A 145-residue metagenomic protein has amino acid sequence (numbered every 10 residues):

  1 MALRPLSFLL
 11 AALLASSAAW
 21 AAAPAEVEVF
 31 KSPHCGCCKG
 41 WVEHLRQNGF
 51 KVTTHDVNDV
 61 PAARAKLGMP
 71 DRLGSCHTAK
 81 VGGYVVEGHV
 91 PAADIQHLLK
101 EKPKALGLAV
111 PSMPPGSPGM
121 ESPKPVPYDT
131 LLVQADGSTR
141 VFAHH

Functional and structural regions predicted by a protein language model:
M1-F8: Bacterial N-terminal signal peptides that target proteins for export
A15-A19: N-terminal signal peptide c-region/cleavage motif recognized by signal peptidases
A22-N48: Local sequence-structure signature of Cys/Sec-based thiol-disulfide redox active-site neighborhoods
E26-V27, F50-V52, G82-V85: Short active-site oxyanion
S32-K39, T54-N58, V86-H89: Soluble non-cytosolic domains of exported or imported proteins
V42-A62: Conserved helix-turn-beta segment immediately C-terminal to the redox Cys motif in thioredoxin-like folds
K66-H145: Thiol/selenol-based redox catalytic cores and closely related redox-interacting motifs
